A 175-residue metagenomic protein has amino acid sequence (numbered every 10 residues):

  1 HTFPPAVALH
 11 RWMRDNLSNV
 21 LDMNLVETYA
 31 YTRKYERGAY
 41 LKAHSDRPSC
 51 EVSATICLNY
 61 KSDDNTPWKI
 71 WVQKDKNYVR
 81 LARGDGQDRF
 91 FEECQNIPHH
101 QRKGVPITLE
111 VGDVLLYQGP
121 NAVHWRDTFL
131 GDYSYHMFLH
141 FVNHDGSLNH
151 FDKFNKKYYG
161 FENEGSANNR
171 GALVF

Functional and structural regions predicted by a protein language model:
H1-Y35, A43-R47: Signature of the catalytic double-stranded beta-helix
N19-L25, Y60-D64, L130-D132: Secondary-structure boundary elements
V26-T28, L116-Y117, F138: A structural signal for short, well-ordered beta-strand segments and their strand-loop junctions that often border
R37-N121, Y133-Y135, H144-K156: Catalytic core of non-heme Fe(II) oxygenases with the double-stranded beta-helix
H124: Short glycine-rich, flexible loops that bind phosphorylated cofactors or substrates
F129, S134-F175: Double-stranded beta-helix
